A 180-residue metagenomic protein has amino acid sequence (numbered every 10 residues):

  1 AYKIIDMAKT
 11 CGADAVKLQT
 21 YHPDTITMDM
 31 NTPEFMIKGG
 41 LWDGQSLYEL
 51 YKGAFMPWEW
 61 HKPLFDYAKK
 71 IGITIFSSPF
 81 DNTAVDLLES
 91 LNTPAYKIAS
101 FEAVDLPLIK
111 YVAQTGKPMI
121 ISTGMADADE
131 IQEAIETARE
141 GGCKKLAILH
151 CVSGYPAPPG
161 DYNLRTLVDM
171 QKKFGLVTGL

Functional and structural regions predicted by a protein language model:
A1-L180: Catalytic cores and adjacent flexible loops of soluble metabolic enzymes that perform enolate/carbanion chemistry on
